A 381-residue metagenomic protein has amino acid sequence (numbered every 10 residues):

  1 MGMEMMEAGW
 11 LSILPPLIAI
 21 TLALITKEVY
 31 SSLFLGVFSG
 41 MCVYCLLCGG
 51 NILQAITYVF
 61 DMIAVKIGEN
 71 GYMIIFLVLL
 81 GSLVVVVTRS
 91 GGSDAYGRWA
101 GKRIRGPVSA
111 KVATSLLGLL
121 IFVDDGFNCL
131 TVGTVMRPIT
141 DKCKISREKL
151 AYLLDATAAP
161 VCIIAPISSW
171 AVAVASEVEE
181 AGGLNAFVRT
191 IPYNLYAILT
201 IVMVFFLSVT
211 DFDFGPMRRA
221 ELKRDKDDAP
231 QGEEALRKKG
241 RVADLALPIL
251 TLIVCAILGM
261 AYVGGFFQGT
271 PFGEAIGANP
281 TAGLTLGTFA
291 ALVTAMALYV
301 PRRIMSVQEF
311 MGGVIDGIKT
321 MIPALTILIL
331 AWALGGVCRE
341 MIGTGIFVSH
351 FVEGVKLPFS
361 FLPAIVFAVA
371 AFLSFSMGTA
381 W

Functional and structural regions predicted by a protein language model:
M1-I75, L195-A197, S208-V209, R224-F347: Hydrophobic transmembrane alpha-helices of multi-pass small-molecule transporters
M3-E4, L80-G81, T157: Short alpha-helical transmembrane interface motifs in multi-pass membrane proteins
T21, I25, F34, F38 (+21 more regions): Residues within alpha-helical transmembrane segments of multi-pass membrane proteins, especially transporters, ion
I25-T26, V178, P301, K356 (+1 more regions): Helix-loop junctions at the membrane-solvent interface of multi-pass transporters, primarily the C-terminal
G50-A151, I304-W381: Membrane-embedded alpha-helical segments and adjacent helix-loop junctions characteristic of multi-pass solute
I139-D227, G232-D244: Membrane-core helix-loop-helix motifs of multi-pass transport proteins
D141-A151, E180-A186, C255-I276, H350-V366: Hydrophobic alpha-helical transmembrane segments and immediately flanking/interface helices in integral membrane
